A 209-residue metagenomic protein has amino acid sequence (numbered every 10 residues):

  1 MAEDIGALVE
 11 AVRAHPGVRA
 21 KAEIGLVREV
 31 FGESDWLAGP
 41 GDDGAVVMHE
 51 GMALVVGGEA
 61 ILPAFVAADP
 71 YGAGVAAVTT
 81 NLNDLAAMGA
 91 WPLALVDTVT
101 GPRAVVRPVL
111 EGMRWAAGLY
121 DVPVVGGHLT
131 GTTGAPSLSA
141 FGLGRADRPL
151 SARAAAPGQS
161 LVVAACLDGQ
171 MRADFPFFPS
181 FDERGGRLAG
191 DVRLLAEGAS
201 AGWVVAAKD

Functional and structural regions predicted by a protein language model:
M1-D209: Helix-biased detector of long, well-ordered alpha-helical tracts
